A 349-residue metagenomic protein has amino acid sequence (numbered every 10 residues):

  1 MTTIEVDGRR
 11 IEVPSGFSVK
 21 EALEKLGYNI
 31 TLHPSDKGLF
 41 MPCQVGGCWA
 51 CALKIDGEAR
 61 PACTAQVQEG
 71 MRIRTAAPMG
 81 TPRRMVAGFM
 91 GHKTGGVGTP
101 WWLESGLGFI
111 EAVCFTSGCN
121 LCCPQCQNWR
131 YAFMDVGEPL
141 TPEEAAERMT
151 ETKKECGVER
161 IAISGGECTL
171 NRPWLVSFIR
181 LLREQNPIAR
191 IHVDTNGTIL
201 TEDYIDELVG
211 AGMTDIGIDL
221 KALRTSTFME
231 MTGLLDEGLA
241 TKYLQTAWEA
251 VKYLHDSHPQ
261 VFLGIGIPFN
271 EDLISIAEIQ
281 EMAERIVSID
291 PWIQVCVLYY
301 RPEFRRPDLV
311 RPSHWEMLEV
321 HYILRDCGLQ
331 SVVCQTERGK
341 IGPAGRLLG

Functional and structural regions predicted by a protein language model:
M1-R9: Eukaryote-biased recognition of intrinsically disordered, low-complexity regulatory segments
R9-F17: Short, contiguous acidic and Ser/Thr-rich linear segments
F17-E21, Q66: Short, structural beta-strand-to-alpha-helix junction motif
Y28-T31, A65-F115, N128-F133, E155 (+1 more regions): N-terminal [4Fe-4S]-dependent radical SAM core
S35-E69, F115-R130: Local cysteine-cluster metal-coordination motifs and their immediate loop/turn environment, predominantly Fe-S cluster
V136-E138, I276, P307-R311: Short, solvent-exposed loop/turn segments at secondary-structure boundaries
E144-P307: Conserved AdoMet/S-adenosylmethionine-binding subsite of the radical SAM
H314-G349: A cross-taxonomic marker for long C-terminal extensions/tails that follow the last structured domain
